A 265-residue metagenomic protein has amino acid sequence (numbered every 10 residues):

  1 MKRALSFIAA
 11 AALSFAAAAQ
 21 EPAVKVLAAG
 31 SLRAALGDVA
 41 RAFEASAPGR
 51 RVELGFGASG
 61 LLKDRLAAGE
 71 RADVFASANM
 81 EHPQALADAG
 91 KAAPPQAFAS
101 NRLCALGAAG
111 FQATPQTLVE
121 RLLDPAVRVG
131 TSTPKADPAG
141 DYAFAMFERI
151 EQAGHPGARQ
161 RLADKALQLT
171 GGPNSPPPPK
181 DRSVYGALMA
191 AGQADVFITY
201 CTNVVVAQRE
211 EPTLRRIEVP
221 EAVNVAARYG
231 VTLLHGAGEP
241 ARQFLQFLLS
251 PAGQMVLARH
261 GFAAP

Functional and structural regions predicted by a protein language model:
M1-K2, F15, F56: Intrinsically disordered, low-complexity proline-rich regions
K2-A10: Sec-dependent signal peptide recognition, specifically the positively charged N-region followed immediately by
A10-A19: Hydrophobic h-region of N-terminal signal peptides that target proteins for export in Gram-negative bacteria
Q20-A47, R51-G60, D64-A68, S77-M80 (+3 more regions): Exported/periplasmic ABC-transporter solute-binding proteins
